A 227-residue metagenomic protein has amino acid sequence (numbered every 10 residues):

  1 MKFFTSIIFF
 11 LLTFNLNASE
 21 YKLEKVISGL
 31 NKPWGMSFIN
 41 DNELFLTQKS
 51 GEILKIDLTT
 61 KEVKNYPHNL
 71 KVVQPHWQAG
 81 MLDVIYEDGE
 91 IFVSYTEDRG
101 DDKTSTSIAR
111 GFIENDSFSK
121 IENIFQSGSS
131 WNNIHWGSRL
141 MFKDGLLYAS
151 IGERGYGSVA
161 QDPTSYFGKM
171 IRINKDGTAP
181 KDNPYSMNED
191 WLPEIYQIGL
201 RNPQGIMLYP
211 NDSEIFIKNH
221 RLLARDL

Functional and structural regions predicted by a protein language model:
F3-N15: Sec-dependent N-terminal signal peptides
F9-F10, N40, L44, W191 (+1 more regions): A generic structural signal for solvent-exposed, polar alpha-helical segments
L11, K61, S119, P180 (+1 more regions): Residue-level signal for pocket-adjacent positions within structured domains
L16-G157, L208-L227: Acidic, Gly/Ser/Thr-rich repeat motifs that build Ca2+-stabilized beta-propeller blades
A79-M81, E153-L227: Beta-propeller domain segments
